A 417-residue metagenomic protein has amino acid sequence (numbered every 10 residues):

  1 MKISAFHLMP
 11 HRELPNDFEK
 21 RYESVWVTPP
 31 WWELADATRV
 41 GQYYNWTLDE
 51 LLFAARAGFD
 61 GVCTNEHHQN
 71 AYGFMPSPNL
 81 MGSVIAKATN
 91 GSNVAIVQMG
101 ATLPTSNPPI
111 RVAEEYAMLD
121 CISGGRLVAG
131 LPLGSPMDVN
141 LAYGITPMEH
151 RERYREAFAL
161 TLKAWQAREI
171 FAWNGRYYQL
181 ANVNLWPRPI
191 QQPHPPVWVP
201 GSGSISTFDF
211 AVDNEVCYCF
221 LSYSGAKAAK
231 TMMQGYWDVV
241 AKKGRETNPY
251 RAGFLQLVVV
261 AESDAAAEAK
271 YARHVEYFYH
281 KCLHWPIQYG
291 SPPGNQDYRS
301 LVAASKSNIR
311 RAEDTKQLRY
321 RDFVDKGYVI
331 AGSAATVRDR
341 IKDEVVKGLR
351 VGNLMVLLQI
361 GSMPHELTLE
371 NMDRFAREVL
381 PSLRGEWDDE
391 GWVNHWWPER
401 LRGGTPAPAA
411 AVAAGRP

Functional and structural regions predicted by a protein language model:
M1-V94, P195, V393-W397, A409-A414: N-terminal beta1-alpha1-beta2 module of alpha/beta enzyme domains
I3, A54, E66, I85 (+9 more regions): Conserved, mostly hydrophobic/aromatic
I3-H7, V62-T64, V94-M99, L127-L131 (+4 more regions): Hydrophobic faces of well-ordered beta-strands that scaffold small-molecule active sites in alpha/beta enzyme cores
A5-A35, R151-W186, K227-L349, L380 (+1 more regions): An alpha-helical appendage that flanks or caps ligand/catalytic pockets
P29-N45, G100-I110, P193-G203, V258-A261 (+1 more regions): Active-site mouth loops of central-metabolism enzymes
Q42-F53, E115, G201-D209, T336-V345: Short, acidic/polar
A55-R56, S83-N93, Y116, D120-L127 (+3 more regions): Acidic (Asp/Glu)-rich catalytic clusters
G203-M233, W237: A conserved active-site cap/scaffold subdomain adjacent to cofactor or substrate pockets
